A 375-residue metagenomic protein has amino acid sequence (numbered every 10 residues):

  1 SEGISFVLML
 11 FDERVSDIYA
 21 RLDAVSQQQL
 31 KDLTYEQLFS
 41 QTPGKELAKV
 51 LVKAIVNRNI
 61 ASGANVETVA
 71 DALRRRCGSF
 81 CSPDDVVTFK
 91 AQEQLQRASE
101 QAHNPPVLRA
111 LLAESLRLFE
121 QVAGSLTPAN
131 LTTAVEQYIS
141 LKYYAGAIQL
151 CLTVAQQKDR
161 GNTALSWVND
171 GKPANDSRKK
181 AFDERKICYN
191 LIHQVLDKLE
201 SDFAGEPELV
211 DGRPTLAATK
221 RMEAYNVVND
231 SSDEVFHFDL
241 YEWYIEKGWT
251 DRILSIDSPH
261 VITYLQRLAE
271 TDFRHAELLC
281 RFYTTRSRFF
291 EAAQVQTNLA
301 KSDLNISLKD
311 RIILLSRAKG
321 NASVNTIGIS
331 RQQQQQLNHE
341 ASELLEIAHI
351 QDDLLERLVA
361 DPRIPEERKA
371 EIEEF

Functional and structural regions predicted by a protein language model:
I4: A contiguous pocket-lining binding segment that forms or flanks enzyme active sites
F11: Short beta-strand/turn micro-motifs composed of small residues that flank or help shape donor/cofactor-binding pockets
S16-F375: Extended alpha-helical assembly domains of large eukaryotic scaffold proteins
